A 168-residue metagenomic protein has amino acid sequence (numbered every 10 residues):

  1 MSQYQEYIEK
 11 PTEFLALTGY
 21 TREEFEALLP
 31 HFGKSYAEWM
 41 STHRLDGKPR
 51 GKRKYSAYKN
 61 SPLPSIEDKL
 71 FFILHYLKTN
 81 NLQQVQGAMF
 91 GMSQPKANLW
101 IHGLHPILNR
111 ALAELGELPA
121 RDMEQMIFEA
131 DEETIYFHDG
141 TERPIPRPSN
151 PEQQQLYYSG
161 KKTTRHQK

Functional and structural regions predicted by a protein language model:
M1-K168: Short alpha-helical elements
